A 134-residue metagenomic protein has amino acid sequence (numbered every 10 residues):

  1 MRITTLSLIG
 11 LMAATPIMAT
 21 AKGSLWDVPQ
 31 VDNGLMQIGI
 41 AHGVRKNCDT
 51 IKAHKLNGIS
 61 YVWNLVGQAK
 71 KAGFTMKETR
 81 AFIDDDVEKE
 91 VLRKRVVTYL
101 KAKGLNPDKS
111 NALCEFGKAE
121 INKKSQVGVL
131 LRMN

Functional and structural regions predicted by a protein language model:
R2-I9: Sec-dependent signal peptide recognition, specifically the positively charged N-region followed immediately by
I9, A21, A69: Short, flexible active-site loop motifs that bind/organize anionic cofactors or intermediates
M12-A13, N33: Hydrophobic alpha-helical transmembrane segments of integral membrane proteins, especially lipid-exposed positions
A14-M18: N-terminal signal peptide c-region/cleavage motif recognized by signal peptidases
T20-N57: Immediate post-signal-peptide N-terminus of mature secreted/exported proteins
S60-N134: Compact alpha-helical subdomains of small soluble proteins
